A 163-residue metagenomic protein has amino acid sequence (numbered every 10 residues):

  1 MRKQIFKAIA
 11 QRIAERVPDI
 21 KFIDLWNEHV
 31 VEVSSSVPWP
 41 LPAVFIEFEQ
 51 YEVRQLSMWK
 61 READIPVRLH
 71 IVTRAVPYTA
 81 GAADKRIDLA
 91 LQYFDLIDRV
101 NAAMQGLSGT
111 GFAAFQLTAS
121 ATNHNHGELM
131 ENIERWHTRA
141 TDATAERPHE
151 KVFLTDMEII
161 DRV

Functional and structural regions predicted by a protein language model:
M1-K60, F153-V163: Small/polar-rich, solvent-exposed N-terminal microdomains that initiate assembly or binding
R16, F22-I23, W39-F45, L89-E146: Acidic-leaning, charged glycine-interspersed low-complexity segments
E28-E32, E52, D84, Q116-N123: Short structured motifs
I46-E52, I65-A75, M104: Generic secondary-structure microfeatures
W59-A63, R74-A102: Extracellular/virion structural assembly segments
R61-Y78, L129-A143: Oligomerization/assembly interface segments of phage tail-like spikes and tubes
T79-A83, T144-D156: Short, charged, solvent-exposed linker or helix-capping segments at domain edges/interfaces that act as flexible hinges
Q92-D98, A102, K151-V163: Short, cationic low-complexity segments
